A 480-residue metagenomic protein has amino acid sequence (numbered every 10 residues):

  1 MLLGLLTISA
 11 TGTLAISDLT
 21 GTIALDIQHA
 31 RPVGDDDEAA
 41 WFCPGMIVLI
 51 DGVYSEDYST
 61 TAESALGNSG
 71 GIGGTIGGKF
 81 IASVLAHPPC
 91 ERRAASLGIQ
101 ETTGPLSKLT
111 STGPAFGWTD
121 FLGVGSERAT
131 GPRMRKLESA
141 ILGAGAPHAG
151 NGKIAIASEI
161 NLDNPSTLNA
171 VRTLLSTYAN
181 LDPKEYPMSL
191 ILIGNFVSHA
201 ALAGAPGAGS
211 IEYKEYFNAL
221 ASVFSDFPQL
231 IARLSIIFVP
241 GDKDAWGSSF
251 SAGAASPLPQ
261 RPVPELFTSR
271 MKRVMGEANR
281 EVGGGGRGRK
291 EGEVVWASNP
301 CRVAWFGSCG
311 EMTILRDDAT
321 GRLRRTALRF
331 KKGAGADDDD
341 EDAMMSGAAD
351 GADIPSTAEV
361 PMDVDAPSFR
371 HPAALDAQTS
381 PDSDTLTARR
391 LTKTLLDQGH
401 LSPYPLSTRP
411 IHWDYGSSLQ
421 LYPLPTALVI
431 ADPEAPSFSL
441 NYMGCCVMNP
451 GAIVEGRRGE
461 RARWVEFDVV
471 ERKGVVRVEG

Functional and structural regions predicted by a protein language model:
M1-G480: Extended recognition/assembly regions associated with phosphoester-bond processing machinery
